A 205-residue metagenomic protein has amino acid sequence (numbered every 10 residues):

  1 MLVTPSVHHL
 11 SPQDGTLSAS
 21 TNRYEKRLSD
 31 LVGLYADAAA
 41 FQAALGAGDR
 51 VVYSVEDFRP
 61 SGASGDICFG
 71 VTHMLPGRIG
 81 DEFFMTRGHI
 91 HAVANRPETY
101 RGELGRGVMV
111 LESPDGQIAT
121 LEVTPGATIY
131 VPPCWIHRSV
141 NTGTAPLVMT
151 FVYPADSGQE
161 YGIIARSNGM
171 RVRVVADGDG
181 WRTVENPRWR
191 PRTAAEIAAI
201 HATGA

Functional and structural regions predicted by a protein language model:
M1-S29: Eukaryotic intrinsically disordered, low-complexity regions enriched in proline/serine/threonine/glycine
S18-L121, V140-V148, V152-A205: Active-site region of the double-stranded beta-helix
P114, C134-W135: Short beta->alpha connector loops
Y130, I136-R138: Hydrophobic beta-strand signal
